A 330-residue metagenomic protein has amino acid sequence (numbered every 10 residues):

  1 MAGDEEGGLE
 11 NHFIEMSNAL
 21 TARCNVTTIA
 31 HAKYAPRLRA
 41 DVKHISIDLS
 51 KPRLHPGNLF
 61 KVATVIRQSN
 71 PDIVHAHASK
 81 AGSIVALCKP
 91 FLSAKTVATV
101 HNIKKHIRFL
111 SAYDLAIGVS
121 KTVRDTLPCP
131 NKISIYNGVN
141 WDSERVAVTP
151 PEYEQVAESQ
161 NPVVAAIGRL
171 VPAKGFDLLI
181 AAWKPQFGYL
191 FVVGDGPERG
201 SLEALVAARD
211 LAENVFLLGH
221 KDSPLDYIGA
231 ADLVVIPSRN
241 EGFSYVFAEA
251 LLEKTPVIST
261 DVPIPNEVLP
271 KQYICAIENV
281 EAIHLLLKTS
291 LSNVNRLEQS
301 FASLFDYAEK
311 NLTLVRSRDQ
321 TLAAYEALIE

Functional and structural regions predicted by a protein language model:
M1-N58, P197: N-terminal strand-loop element at the rim of the active site of nucleotide-sugar-dependent glycosyltransferases
G7-E15, P162-P185, P197-E203: A conserved mid-protein helix/loop that constitutes part of the nucleotide-sugar donor-binding site
A76-G82, V100: Short His-centered aromatic/hydrophobic patch
Y113-V148: Donor nucleotide-sugar binding/catalytic pocket of nucleotide-sugar-dependent glycosyltransferases
H220, R239: Aromatic "clamp/platform" in nucleotide-sugar-dependent glycosyltransferases that forms part of the donor/acceptor
P256-S259: Short hydrophobic beta-strand element within catalytic cores of glycosyltransferases and related nucleotide-activated
P270-E281, K288-N295: Conserved acidic donor-binding segment of nucleotide-sugar-dependent glycosyltransferases
N295-I329: A charged, aromatic-enriched C-terminal amphipathic alpha-helix characteristic of glycosyltransferases across folds
